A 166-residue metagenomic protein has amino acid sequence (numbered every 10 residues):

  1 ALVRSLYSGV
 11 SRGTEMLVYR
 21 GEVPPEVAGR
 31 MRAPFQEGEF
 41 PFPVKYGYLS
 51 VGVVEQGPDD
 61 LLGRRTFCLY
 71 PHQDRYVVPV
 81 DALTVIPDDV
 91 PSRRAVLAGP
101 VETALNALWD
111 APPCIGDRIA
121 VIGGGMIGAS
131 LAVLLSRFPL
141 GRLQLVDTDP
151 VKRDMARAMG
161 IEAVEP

Functional and structural regions predicted by a protein language model:
A1-V10, V18-Y70: Glycine-rich beta-strand-centered segment in the early N-terminal region that forms part of a ligand/cofactor-binding
Y46, V78, A98-G99: Conserved SAM-binding loop and adjacent beta-strand
L61, Y76-P79, R153-A158: Short loop/helix-cap segments at secondary-structure boundaries that form the rim of catalytic
F67-V80: A structural motif shared across PLP-dependent enzymes of the aminotransferase-like
V77-V90: Short, compositionally biased
P91-E165: Mid-domain Rossmann-like dinucleotide-binding core that forms the NAD(H)/NADP(H) cofactor-binding site
